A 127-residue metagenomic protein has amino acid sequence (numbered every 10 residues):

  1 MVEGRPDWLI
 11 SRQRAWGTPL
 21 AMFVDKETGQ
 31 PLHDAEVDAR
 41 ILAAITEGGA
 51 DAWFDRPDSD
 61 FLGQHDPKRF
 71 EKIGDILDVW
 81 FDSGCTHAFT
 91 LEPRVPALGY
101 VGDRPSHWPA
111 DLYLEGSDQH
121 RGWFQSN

Functional and structural regions predicted by a protein language model:
M1-N127: Structured secondary-structure scaffolds
